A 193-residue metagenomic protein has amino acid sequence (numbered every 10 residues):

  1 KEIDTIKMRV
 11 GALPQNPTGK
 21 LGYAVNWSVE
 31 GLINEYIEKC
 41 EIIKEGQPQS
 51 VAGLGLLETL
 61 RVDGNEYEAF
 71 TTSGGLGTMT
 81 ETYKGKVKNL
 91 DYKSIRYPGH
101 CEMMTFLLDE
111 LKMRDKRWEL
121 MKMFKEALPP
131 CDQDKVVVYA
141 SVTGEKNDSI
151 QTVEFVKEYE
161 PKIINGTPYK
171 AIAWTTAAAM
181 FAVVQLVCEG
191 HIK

Functional and structural regions predicted by a protein language model:
E2-K193: C-terminal catalytic/substrate-binding lobe primarily of soluble NAD(P)-dependent oxidoreductases
